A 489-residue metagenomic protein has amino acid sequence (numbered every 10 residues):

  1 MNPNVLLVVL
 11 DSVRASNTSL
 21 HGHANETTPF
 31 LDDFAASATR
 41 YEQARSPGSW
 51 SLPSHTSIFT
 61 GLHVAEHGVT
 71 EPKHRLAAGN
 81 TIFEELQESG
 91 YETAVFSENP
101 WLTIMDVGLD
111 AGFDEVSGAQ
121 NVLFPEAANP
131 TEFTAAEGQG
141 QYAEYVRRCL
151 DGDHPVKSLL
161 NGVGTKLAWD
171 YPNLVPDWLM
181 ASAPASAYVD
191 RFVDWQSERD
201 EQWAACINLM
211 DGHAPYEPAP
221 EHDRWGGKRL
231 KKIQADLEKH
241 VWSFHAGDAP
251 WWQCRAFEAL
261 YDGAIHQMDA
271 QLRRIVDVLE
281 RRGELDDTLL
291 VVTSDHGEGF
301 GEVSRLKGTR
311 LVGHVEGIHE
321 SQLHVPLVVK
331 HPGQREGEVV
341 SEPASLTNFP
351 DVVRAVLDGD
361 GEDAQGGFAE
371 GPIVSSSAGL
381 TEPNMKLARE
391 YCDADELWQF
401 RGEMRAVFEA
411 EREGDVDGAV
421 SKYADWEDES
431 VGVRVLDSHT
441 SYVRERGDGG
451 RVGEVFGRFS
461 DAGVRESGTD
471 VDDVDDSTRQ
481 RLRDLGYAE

Functional and structural regions predicted by a protein language model:
M1-E489: Catalytic domains that recognize anionic headgroups
